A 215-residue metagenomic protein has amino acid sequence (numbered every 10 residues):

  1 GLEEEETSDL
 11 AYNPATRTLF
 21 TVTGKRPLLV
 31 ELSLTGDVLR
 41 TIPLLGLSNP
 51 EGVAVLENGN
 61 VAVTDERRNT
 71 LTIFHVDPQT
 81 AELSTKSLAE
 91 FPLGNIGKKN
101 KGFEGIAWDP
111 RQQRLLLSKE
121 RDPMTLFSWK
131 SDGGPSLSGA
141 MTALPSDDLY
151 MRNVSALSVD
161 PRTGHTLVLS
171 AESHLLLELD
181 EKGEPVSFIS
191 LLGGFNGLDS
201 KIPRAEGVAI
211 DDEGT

Functional and structural regions predicted by a protein language model:
G1-L2, D37-P43, S87-I96, S138-D148 (+1 more regions): A short beta-strand motif characteristic of beta-propeller blades
L2-P14, G46-E57, L93-Q112, D147-R162 (+1 more regions): Beta-rich, blade/repeat-based domains predominating in secreted/periplasmic proteins but also intracellular
Y12-P14, F20-K25, V63-N69, L117-D122 (+2 more regions): Conserved beta-strand positions in repeat-built beta-propeller and related beta-rich domains
F20-I42: Beta-propeller domains
S33-D37, H75-Q79, K130-G134, D180-E184: Short loop/turn segments that connect beta-strands within beta-propeller blades
G102-M141: Hydrophobic, aromatic-enriched interface-forming segments
L149-E181: Loop/turn-rich, solvent-exposed surfaces of beta-rich toroidal or solenoidal domains
